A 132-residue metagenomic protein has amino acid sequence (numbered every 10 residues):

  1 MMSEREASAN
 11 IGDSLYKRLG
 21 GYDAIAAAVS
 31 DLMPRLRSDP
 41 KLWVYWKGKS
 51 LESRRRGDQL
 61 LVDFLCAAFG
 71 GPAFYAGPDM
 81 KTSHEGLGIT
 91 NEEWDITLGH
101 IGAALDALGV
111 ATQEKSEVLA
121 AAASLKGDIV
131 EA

Functional and structural regions predicted by a protein language model:
M1-A132: Core of compact, soluble alpha-helical bundle domains
